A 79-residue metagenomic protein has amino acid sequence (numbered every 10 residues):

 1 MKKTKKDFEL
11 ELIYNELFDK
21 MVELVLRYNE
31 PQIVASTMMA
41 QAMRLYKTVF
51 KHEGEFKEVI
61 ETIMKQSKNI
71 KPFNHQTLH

Functional and structural regions predicted by a protein language model:
M1-H79: Solvent-exposed interaction surfaces and binding hotspots enriched for charged
